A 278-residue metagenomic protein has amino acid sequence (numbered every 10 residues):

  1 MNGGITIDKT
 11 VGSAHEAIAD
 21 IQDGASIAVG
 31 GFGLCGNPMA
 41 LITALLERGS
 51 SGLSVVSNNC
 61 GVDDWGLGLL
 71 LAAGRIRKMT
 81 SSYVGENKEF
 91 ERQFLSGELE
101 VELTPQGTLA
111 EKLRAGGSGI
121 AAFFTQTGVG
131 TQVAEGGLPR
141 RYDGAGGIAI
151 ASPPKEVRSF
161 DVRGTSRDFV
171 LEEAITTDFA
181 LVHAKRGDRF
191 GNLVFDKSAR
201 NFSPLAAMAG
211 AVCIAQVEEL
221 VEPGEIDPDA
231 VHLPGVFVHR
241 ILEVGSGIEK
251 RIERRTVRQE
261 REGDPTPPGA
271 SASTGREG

Functional and structural regions predicted by a protein language model:
M1-G278: Conserved alpha/beta enzyme-core scaffold
